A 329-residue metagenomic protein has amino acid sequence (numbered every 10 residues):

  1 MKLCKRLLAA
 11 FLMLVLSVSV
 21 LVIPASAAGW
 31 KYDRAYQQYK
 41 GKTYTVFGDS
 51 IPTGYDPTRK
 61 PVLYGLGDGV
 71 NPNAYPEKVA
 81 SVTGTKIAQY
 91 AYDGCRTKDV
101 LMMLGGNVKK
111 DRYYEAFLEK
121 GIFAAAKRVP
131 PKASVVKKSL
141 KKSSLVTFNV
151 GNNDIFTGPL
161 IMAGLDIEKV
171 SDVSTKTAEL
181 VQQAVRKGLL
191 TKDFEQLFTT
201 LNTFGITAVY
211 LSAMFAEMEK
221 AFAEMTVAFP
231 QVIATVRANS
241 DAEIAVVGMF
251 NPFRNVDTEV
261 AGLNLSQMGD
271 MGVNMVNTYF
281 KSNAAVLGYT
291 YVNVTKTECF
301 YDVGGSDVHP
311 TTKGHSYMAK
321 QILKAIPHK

Functional and structural regions predicted by a protein language model:
K5-S17: Sec-dependent N-terminal signal peptides
S17-S26: C-terminal segment of classical bacterial N-terminal signal peptides
A28-N107, A284, Y317: Serine-esterase "nucleophile elbow" of acetyl-processing enzymes
G29-K42, A125-V146, P230-A242: Short amphipathic alpha-helices and their capping/turn segments at secondary-structure boundaries
T43-G48, P52, K86-A91, S144-N149 (+3 more regions): Structural recognition of the beta-strand scaffold that forms the well-ordered cores of secreted hydrolase catalytic
D99, G105, K109-K220, N251: Oxyanion-hole/transition-state-stabilizing segment in secreted/luminal serine hydrolases and related acyltransferases
T191-F215, P230-G269: Active-site segments of SGNH/GDSL-like serine hydrolases that catalyze O-acetyl group transfer/hydrolysis on lipids
M249-K329: Catalytic His-Asp segment of secreted/periplasmic serine-dependent ester chemistry enzymes
